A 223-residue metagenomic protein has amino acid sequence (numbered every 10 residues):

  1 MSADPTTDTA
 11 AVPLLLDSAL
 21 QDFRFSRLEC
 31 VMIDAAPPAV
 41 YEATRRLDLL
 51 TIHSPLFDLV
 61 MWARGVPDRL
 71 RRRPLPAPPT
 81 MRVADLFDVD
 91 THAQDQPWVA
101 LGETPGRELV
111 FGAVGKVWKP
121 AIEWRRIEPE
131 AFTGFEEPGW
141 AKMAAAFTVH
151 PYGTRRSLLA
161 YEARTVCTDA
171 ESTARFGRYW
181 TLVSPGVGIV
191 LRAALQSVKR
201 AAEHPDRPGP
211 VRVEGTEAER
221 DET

Functional and structural regions predicted by a protein language model:
S2-D95: Hydrophobic ligand-binding cavity/cleft-lining segments
P38, L49, G115-W118, R164-V166: Short, solvent-exposed loop/turn segments at secondary-structure junctions
V40-Y41, A100, Y161, V198: Hydrophobic pocket/interface hotspot
L47, T51, E108-G115, I127-F132 (+4 more regions): Glycine-rich, low-complexity intrinsically disordered segments
D90-R155: Hydrophobic-ligand binding "helix-grip"
P129-G186, V198: Beta-strand/loop substructures that line and gate deep hydrophobic ligand-binding cavities in soluble
R192-R200: Well-ordered alpha/beta subsegment
K199-T223: Short, highly charged C-terminal tails/helix-capping segments
